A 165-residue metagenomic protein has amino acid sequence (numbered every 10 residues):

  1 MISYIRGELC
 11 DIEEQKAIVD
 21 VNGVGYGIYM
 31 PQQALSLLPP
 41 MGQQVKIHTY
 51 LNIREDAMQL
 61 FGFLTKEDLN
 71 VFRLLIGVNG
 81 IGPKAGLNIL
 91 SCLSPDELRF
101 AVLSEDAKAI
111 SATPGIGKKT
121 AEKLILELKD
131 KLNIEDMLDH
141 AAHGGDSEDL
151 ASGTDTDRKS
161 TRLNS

Functional and structural regions predicted by a protein language model:
M1-G77: Structure-specific DNA junction-binding interface
L51, M58-Q59, F63, P83-V102 (+1 more regions): Amphipathic, charged-and-aliphatic alpha-helical interface segments that function as noncatalytic docking
E105: Nuclease catalytic cores that cleave nucleic-acid phosphodiester bonds, predominantly acidic two-metal-ion
S111-P114, L124: Glycine- and Gly-Pro-enriched alpha-helical subdomains that act as flexible, kink-prone "lid/hinge" or packing modules
E135-D157: Intrinsically disordered, low-complexity linkers and terminal tails enriched in Pro/Gly and often acidic or mixed-charge
K159-S165: Conserved small/polar residues in nucleotide/adenosyl-binding loops
